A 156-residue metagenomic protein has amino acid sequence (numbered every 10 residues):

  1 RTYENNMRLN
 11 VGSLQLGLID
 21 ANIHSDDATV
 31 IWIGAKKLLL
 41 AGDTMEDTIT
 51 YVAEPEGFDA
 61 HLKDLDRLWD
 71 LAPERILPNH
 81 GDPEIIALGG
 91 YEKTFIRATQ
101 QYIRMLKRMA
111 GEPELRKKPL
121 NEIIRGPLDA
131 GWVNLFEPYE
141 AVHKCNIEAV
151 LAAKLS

Functional and structural regions predicted by a protein language model:
R1-D20, A153-S156: Flexible, acidic/histidine-containing loops and adjacent segments that form or flank the divalent-metal
R1-E4, A28-A35, I76, L128-E137: Short, charge-rich amphipathic segments
N5-N6, N10, N22, N79 (+3 more regions): Detector for Asparagine
R8, Q15-G17, N22-M105: Metallo-beta-lactamase
D70-R75, E84-S156: Accessory terminal helices/loops
